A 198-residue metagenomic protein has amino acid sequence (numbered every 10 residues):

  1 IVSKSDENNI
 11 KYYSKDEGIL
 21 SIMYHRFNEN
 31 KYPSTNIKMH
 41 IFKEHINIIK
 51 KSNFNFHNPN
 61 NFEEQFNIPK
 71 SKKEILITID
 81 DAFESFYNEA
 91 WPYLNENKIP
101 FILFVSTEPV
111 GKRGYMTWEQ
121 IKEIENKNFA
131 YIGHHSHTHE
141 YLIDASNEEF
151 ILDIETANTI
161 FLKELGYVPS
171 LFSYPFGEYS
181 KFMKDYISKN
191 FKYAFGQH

Functional and structural regions predicted by a protein language model:
I1-I75: N-terminal pre-catalytic segment of deacetylase/amide-hydrolase enzymes
E17-Y32, F66, K72-I75, E84-E89 (+1 more regions): Metal-dependent polysaccharide deacetylase catalytic core of the NodB/CE4 family, i.e., the active-site-bearing domain
F54, I99, K192: Short phosphate-binding/catalytic loops that engage adenosine nucleotides
H57-F62, F104-S106, H135, Q197: Conserved beta-strand termini and adjacent loop/short-helix elements that scaffold enzyme active sites in alpha/beta
D80-A82: Noncatalytic alpha-helical scaffolds and linker/capping helices
N95, D185-N190: Short, surface-exposed basic-aromatic patches at helix termini and helix-loop junctions that form
F191-H198: Acidic, His- and aromatic-enriched active-site or binding-groove loops in soluble protein domains that engage sugars
